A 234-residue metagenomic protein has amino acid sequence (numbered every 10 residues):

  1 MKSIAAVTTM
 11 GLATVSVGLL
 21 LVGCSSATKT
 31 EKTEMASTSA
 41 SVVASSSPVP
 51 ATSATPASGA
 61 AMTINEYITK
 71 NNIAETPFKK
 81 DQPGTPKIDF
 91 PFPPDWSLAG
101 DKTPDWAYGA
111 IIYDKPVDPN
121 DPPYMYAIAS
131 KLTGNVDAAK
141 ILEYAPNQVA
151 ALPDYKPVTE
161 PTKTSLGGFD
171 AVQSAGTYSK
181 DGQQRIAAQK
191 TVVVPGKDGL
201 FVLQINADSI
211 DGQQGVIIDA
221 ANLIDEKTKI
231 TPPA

Functional and structural regions predicted by a protein language model:
M1-V22: Sec-dependent bacterial lipoprotein signal peptides
L20-T52: Bacterial lipoprotein signal-peptidase II cleavage site
S41-Q82: N-terminal low-complexity, Pro/Thr/Ser-rich intrinsically disordered segments that act as propeptides or flexible
K79-V136: Secretory pathway targeting signatures of secreted, lumenal, and periplasmic proteins
W96, F201-A234: Surface-exposed amphipathic alpha-helical segments
G109-K115, I186-G196: Short, surface-exposed beta-strand/loop micro-motifs that present aromatic residues
I111, A175-S179, N206-D208: Generic short beta-strand segments
L142-V193: Signature of long, low-cysteine stretches enriched in small and polar/charged residues
